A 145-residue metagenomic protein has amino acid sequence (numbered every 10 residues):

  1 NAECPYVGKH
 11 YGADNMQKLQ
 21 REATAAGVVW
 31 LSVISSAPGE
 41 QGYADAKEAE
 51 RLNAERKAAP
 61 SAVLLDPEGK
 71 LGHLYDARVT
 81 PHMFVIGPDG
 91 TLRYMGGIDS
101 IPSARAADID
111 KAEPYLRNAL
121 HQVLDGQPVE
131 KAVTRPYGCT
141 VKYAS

Functional and structural regions predicted by a protein language model:
N1-P5: Short pre-active-site segment immediately N-terminal to redox-active cysteine/selenocysteine motifs in thiol-based
Y6-R56, P67-L74: Structural microenvironment flanking redox-active thiols in thiol-disulfide oxidoreductases
A26, A59, R135: Residue-level signal for beta-strand positions within conserved beta-sheet cores that form or flank
S35, A77, I98: Hydrophobic pocket-lining residues within nucleotide cofactor-binding pockets
E50-R93: Short, internal strand/loop/helix patches that form the active-site neighborhood or redox-interaction surface
V85-S145: Thiol-/selenol-based redox modules, centered on thioredoxin-like and closely related oxidoreductase domains
